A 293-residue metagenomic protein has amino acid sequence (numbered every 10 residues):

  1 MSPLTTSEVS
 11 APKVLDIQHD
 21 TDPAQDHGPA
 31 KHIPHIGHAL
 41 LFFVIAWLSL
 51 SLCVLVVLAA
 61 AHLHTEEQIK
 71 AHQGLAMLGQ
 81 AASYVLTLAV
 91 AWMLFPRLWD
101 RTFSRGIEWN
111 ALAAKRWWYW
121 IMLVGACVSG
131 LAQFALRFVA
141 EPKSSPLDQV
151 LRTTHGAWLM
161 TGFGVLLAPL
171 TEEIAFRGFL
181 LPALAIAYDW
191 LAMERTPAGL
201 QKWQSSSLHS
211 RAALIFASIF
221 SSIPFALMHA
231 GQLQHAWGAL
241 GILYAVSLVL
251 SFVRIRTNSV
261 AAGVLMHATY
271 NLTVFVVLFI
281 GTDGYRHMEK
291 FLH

Functional and structural regions predicted by a protein language model:
M1-A114, G130, L208, A212 (+2 more regions): N-terminal, membrane-interfacial amphipathic/helix-forming hydrophobic leader that caps and precedes the first
L40-L41, M77-L78, W118-L123, W158-G162 (+3 more regions): Hydrophobic alpha-helical transmembrane segments
L52-V56, I219-S222, A226-H293: Functionally important transmembrane alpha-helices
A61-L78, W99-T171, A185-H209, G284-L292: Juxtamembrane helix-loop-helix connectors linking adjacent transmembrane helices in multi-pass membrane enzymes
S83-T87, M160-F163, I242-L250: Hydrophobic core segments of transmembrane alpha-helices in multi-pass, intramembrane catalytic enzymes
Y84-L94, F163-P169, V260: Hydrophobic cores of alpha-helical transmembrane segments in multi-pass inner/ER membrane proteins, independent
W92-M93, G178, P182, L248-S251: Transmembrane alpha-helix boundary and packing residues in multipass membrane permease domains and related
G178-D189, F275-G281: Membrane-interfacial alpha-helical segments at the cytosolic side of multi-pass membrane proteins
